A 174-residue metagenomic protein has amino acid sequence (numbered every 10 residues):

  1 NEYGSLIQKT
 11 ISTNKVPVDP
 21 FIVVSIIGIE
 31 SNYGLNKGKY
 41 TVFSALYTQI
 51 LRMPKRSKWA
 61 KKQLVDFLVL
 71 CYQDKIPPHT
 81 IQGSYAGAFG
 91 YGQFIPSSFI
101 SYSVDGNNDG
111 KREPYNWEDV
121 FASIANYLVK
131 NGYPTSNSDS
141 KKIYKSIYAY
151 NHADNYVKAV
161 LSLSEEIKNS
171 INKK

Functional and structural regions predicted by a protein language model:
N1-K174: Catalytic glycan-binding domains that act on GlcNAc-containing polysaccharides
